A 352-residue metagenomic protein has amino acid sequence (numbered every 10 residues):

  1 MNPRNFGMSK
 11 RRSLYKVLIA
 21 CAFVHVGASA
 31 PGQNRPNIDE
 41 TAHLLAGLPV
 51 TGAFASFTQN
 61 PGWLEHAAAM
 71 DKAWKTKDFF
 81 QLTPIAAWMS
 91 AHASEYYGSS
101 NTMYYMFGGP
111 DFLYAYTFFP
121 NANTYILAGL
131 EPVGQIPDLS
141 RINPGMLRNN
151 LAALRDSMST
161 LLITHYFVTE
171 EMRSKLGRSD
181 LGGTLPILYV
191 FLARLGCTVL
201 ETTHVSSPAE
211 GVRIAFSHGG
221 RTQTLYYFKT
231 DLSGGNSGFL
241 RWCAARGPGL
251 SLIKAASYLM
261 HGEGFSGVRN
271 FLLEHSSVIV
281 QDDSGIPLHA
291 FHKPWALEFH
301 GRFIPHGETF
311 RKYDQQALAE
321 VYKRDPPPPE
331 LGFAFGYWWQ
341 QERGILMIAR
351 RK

Functional and structural regions predicted by a protein language model:
P3-L18: Bacterial N-terminal signal peptides that target proteins for export
I19-F23: Hydrophobic helical h-region of N-terminal Sec-dependent signal peptides in bacterial secretory/periplasmic proteins
H25-G27: N-terminal signal peptide c-region/cleavage motif recognized by signal peptidases
S29-G32: Sec/Tat signal peptide C-region and signal peptidase I cleavage site
N34-R155, K229-K352: Non-globular targeting/processing and membrane-anchoring segments
S159-P186, V190-E274: Mature extracytoplasmic/lumenal regions of exported proteins
